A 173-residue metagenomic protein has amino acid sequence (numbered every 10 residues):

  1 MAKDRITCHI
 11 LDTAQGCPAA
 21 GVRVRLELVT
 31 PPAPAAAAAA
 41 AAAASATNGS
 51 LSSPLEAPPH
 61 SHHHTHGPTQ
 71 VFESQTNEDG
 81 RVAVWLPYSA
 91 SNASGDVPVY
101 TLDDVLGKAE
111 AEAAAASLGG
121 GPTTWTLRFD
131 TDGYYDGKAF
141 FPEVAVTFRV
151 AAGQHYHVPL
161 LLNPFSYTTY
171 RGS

Functional and structural regions predicted by a protein language model:
A2-T147: Beta-strand-dominated extracellular/periplasmic modules and repeats in secreted or surface-exposed proteins
A145-G172: Extracellular beta-sheet/turn segments enriched in Thr/Pro/Gly and aliphatic residues
